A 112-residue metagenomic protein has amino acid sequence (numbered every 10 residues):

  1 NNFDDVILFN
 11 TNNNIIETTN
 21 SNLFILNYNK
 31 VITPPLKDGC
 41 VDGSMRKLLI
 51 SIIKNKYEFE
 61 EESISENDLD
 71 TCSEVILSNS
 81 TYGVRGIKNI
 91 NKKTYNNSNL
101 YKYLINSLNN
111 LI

Functional and structural regions predicted by a protein language model:
N1-L8: Short, basic/aromatic recognition patches
N12-I112: Conserved catalytic-core subdomain
